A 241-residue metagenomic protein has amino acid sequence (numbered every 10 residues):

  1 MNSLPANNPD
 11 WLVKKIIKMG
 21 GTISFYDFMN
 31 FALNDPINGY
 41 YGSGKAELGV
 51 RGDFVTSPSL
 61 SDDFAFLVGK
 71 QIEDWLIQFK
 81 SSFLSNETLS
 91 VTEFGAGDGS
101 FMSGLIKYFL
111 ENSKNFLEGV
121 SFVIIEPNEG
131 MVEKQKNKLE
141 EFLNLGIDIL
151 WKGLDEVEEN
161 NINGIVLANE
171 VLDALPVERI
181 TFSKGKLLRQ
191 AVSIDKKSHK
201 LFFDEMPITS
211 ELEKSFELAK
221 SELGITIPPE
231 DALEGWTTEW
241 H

Functional and structural regions predicted by a protein language model:
M1-F94, D98-N163: Rossmann-like AdoMet
K14-K15, E158-H241: Class I S-adenosyl-L-methionine
